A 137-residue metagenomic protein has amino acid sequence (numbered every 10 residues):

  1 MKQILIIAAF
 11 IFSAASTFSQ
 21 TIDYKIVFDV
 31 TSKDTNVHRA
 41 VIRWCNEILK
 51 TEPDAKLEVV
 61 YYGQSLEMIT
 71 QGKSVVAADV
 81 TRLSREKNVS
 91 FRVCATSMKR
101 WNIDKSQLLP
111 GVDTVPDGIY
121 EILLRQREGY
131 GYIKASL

Functional and structural regions predicted by a protein language model:
M1-T21: Bacterial Sec-dependent N-terminal signal peptides
Q20-L137: Secreted/extracellular ectodomain signature
